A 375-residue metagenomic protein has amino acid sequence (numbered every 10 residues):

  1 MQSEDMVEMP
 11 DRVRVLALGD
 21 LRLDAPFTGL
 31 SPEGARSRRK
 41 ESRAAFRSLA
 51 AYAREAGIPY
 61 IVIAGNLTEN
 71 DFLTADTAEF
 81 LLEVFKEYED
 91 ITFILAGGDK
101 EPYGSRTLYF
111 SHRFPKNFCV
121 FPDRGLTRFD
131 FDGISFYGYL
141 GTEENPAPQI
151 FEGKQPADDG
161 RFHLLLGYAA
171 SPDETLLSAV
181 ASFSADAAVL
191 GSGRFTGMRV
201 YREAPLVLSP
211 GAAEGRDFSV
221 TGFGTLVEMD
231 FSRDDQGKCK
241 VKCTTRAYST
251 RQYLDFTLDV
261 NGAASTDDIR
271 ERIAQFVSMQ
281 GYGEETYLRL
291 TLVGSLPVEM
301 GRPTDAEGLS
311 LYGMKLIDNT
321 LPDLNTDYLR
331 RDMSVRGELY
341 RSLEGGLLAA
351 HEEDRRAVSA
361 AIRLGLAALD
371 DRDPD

Functional and structural regions predicted by a protein language model:
M1-E79, R363, A368-D375: N-terminal active-site segment of His-dependent metallophosphoesterases
E8, V13, Y60, E69-L208 (+1 more regions): His/Asp/Glu-rich metal-coordinating catalytic cores of metallo-dependent phosphodiesterases/hydrolases acting on
M9, K240-D375: Accessory, non-catalytic peripheral segments of nucleic-acid enzymes
L30-K40, G133-L140, R251-D268: Acidic/glycine-enriched edge-of-secondary-structure segments
R43, R47-R54, E79-L82, F151-Q155 (+1 more regions): Amphipathic, non-transmembrane alpha-helical secondary structure
E55-G57, A157-D159, Q280-G283: Glycine-rich phosphate-binding loop signature in dinucleotide/nucleotide-binding domains
A64, G191, V293: Conserved residues at the C-terminal ends of beta-strands
G197-R272, F276: A conserved active-site cap/scaffold subdomain adjacent to cofactor or substrate pockets
